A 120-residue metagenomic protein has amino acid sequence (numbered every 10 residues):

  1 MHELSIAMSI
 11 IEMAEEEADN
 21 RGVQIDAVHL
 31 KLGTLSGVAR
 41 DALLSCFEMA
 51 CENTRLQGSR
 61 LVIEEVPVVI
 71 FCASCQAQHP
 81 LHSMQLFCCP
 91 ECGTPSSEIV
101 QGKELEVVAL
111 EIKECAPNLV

Functional and structural regions predicted by a protein language model:
M1-V62: Long, charged N-terminal interaction/targeting segments
R21, H29, L105-V120: Long, charge-rich boundary regions
K31-L35, E64-V68, V108-L110: Short loop/turn motifs enriched for small/polar and acidic residues
V62-I70, P80-H82: Immediate flanking context of iron-sulfur cluster ligation sites
I70, F87, L105: Cys/His-enriched microdomains
C72-C75, C89-C92: Short cysteine-rich clusters marking metal-coordination/redox-active sites
Q78-H79, S96: Cys/His-rich microdomains that often coordinate metals
H82-Q85, I99-K103: Short Cys/His-rich "knuckle" micro-motifs
